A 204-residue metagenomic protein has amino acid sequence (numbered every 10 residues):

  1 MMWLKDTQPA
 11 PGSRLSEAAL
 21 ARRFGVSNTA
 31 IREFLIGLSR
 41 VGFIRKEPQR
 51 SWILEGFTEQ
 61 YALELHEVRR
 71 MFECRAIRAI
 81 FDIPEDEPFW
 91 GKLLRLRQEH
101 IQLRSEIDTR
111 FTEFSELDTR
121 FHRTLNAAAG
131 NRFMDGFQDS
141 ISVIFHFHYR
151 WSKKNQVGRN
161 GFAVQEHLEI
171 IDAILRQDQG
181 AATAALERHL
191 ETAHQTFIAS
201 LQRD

Functional and structural regions predicted by a protein language model:
M1-D82, A199-D204: Short linear motifs at protein or domain termini
S13, K46, D118, F162-V164: Short, flexible turn/loop "capping" segments at secondary-structure junctions
Q49, F72, R95, F162-Q165: Alpha-helix N-cap/N′ positions at the starts of helices
A79, T124, T196: Short alpha-helical functional segments enriched in proximate histidine and acidic residues
D86-S152, Q165-D172, A181-A193: Conserved amphipathic alpha-helical segments that form helical-bundle/coiled-coil interaction surfaces
N155-R159: Solvent-exposed loop and edge beta-strand segments that line ligand/cofactor-binding and catalytic clefts
E191-L201: Short arginine-rich
